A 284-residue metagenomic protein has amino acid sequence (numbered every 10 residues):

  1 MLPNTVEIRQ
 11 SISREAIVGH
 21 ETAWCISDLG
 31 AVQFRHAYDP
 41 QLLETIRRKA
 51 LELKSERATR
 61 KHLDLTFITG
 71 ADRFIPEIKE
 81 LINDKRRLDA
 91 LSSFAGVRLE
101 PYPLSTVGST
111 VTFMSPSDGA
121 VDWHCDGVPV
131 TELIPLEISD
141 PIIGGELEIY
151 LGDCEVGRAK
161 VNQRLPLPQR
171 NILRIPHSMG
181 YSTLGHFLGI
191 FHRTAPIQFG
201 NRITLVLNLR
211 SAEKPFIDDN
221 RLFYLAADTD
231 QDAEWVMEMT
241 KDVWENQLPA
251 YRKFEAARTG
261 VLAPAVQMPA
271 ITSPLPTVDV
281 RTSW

Functional and structural regions predicted by a protein language model:
L2-W24: Mitochondrial intermembrane space
I26, V32-V107, L275-V278, T282-W284: Signature of the catalytic double-stranded beta-helix
F34, V130-E132, I203-L205: Hydrophobic residues positioned within well-ordered beta-strands of beta-sheet architectures
A37-Y38, L136-D140, R210-E213: Short loop segments at secondary-structure junctions
L53-K54, D118, I190-A195: Soluble, non-transmembrane catalytic domains of enzymes that act on hydrophobic metabolites at membranes
D84-L88, P129, F187, F199-R202: A structural signal for well-ordered alpha-helical scaffolds and beta->alpha junctions
T112-M179, L188: Catalytic core of non-heme Fe(II) oxygenases with the double-stranded beta-helix
C154-W284: Conserved double-stranded beta-helix
